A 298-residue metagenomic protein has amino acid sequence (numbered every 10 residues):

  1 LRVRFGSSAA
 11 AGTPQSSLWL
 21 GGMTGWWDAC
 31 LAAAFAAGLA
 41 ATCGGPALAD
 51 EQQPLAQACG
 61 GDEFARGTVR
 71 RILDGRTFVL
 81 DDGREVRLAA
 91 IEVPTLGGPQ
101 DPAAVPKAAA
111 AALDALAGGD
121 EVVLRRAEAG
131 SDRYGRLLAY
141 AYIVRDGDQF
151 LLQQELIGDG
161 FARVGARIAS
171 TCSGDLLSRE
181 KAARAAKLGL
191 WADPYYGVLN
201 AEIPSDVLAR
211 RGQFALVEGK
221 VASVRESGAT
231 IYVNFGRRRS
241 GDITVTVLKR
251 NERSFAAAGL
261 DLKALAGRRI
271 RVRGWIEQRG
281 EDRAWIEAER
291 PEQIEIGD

Functional and structural regions predicted by a protein language model:
V3, A9-A11, A29: Acidic, Ala/Val/Gly-enriched low-complexity intrinsically disordered segments
G6, W19, C43-D298: Small beta-barrel nucleic-acid-binding modules, primarily SNase/OB-fold domains and secondarily Tudor-like barrels
S7-A10, L20, A37: Generic detector of N-terminal low-structure segments
S17-A33: Bacterial N-terminal signal peptides that target proteins for export
C30-T42: Bacterial N-terminal signal peptides
